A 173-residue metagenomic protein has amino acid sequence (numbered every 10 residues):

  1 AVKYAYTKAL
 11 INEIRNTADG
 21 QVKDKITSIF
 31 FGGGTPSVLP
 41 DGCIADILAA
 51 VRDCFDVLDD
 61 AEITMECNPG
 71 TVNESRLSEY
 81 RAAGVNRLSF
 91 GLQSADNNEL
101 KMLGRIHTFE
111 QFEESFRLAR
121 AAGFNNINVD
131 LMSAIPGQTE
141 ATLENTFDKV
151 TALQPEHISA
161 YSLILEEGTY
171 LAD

Functional and structural regions predicted by a protein language model:
A1-D173: Conserved non-cysteine loop/helix-boundary elements of the Radical SAM core domain that shape
